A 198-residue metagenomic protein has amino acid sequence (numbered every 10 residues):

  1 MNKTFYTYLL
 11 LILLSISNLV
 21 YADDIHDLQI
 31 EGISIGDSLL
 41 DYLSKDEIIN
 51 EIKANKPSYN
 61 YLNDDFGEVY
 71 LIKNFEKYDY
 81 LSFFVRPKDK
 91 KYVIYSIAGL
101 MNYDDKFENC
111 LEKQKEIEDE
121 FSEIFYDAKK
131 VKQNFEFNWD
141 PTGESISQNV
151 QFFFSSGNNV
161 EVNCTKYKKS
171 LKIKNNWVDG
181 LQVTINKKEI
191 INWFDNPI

Functional and structural regions predicted by a protein language model:
N2-L11: Sec-dependent signal peptide recognition, specifically the positively charged N-region followed immediately by
A22-F66, S96-I198: Non-cytosolic coordination micro-motifs
V69-V93: Compositionally biased P/S/T/G-rich terminal and signal peptide-adjacent segments that lie outside catalytic cores
